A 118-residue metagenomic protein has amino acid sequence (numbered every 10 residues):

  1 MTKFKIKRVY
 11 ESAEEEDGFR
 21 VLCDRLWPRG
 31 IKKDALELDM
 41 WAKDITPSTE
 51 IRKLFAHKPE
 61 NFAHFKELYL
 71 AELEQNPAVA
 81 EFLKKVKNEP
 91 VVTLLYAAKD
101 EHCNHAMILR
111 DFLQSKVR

Functional and structural regions predicted by a protein language model:
M1-R118: Residues lining hydrophobic/aromatic ligand-binding pockets adjacent to catalytic sites
